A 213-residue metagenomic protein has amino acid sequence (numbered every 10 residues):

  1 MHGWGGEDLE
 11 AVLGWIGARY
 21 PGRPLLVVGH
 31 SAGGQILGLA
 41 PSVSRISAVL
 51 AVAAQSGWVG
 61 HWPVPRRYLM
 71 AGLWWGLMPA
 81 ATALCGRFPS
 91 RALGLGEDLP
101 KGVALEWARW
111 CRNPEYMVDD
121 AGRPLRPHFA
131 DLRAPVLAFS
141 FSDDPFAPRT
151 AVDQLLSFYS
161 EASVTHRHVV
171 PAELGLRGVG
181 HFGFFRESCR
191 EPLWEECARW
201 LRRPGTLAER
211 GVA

Functional and structural regions predicted by a protein language model:
M1-R19: Alpha/beta-hydrolase active-site loop
I16-R23, P204: Glycine-rich phosphate-binding loop signature in dinucleotide/nucleotide-binding domains
V28-E115: Alpha/beta-hydrolase-fold enzymes
W110-H128: Active-site nucleophile elbow and catalytic-triad environment of alpha/beta-hydrolase enzymes
L132, A138-S140: Short beta-strand/loop motif that positions the catalytic acidic residue of the alpha/beta-hydrolase fold
A134, P148-F158: Short alpha-helix in the alpha/beta-hydrolase fold that links the catalytic acid
S142-D144, F182: Acidic beta-to-alpha connecting loop that harbors the catalytic carboxylate
V169-A213: Catalytic active-site module of serine/aspartate enzymes centered on a nucleophile-bearing elbow/loop
